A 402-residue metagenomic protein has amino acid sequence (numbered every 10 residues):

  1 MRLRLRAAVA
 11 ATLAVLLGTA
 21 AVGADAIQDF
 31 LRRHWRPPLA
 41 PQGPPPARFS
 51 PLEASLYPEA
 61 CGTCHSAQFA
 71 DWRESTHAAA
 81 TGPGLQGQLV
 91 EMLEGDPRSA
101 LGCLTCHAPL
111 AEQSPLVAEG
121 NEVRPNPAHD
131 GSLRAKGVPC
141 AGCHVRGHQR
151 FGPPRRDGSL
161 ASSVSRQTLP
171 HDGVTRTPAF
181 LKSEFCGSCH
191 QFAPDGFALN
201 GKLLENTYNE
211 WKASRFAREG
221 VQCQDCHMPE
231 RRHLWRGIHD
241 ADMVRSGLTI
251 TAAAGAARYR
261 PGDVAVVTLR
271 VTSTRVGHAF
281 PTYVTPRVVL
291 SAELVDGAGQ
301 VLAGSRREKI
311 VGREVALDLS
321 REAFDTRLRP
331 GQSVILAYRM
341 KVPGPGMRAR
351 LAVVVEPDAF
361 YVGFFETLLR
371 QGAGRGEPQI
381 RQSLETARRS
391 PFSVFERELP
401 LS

Functional and structural regions predicted by a protein language model:
M1-L3: N-terminal secretory signal peptides that target proteins for export/translocation
A10-G18: Bacterial N-terminal signal peptides
G23-F180, F185-S188, P194-A217: Sequence context of c-type cytochrome heme-c attachment sites
P194, K202, K212-G220, Q224-D225 (+1 more regions): Short, conserved sequence motifs used for protein processing/export or organelle targeting and for catalysis
